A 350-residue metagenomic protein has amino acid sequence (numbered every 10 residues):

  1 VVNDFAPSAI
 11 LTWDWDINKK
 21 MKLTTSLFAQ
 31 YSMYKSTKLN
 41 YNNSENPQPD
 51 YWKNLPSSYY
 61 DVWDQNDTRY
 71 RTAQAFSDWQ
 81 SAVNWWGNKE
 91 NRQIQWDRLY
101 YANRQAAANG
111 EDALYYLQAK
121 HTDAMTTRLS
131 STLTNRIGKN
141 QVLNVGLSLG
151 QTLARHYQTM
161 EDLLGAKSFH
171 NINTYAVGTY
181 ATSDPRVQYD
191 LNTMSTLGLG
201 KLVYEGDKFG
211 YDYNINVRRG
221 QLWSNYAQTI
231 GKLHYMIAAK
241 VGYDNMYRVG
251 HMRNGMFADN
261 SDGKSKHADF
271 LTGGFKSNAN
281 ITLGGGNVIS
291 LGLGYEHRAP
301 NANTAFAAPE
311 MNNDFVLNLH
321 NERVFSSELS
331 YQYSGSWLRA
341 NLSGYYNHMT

Functional and structural regions predicted by a protein language model:
V1, N40-D50, L55, M160-H170 (+5 more regions): Flexible, surface-exposed loop regions and adjacent strand-edge segments of Gram-negative outer-membrane beta-barrel
V2, A268: Glycine- and other small-residue-rich loops at beta-strand/loop junctions that grip anionic moieties
N3, N216, H320-E322: A conditional alpha-helix N-cap/helix-loop micro-motif detector
F5-Y34, Y51-H251, L271-G274, N278-G284 (+3 more regions): Face-selective signature of the C-terminal outer-membrane beta-barrel domain
Y116-L117, F209-G210, G263-K264, N313-V316: Short, contiguous strand/loop micro-motifs
V187-L202, N245-M256, H267, I281-S326 (+2 more regions): Surface-exposed extracellular loop regions of Gram-negative outer-membrane beta-barrel proteins, predominantly
E328-S330: Outer membrane beta-barrel transmembrane domains
